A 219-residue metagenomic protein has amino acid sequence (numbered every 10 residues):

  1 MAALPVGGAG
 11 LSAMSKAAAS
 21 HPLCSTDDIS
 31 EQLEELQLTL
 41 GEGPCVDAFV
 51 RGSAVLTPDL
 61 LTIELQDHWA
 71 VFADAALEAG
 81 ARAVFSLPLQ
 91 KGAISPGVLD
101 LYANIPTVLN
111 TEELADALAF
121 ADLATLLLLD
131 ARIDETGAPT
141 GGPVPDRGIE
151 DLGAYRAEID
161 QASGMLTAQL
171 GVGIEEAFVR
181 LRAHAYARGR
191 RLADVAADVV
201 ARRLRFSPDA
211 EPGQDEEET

Functional and structural regions predicted by a protein language model:
M1-A3, D47, A75, A79 (+1 more regions): Amphipathic alpha-helical regulatory segments at dimerization interfaces that relay allosteric signals between sensory
M1-L23, E34, E42, R188-R191 (+1 more regions): Helix-loop-beta substructure at the N-terminus of cytosolic sensory domains that couple signal/ligand detection
G10-M14, P22, S30-D67, D74-R82: Regulatory sensory and allosteric helical modules in signal-transduction proteins and certain transcription factors
L61, V98-T107: Short beta-strand-to-loop transition segments that serve as allosteric relay/switch motifs in sensory/regulatory domains
A83-Q90: Short hydrophobic beta-strand micro-motif common in sensory/regulatory domains
A117-T125: Allosteric cytosolic regulatory segments
I133-G213: Signal-transducing coiled-coil/dimerization helices and immediately adjacent hinge/linker segments that couple sensory
